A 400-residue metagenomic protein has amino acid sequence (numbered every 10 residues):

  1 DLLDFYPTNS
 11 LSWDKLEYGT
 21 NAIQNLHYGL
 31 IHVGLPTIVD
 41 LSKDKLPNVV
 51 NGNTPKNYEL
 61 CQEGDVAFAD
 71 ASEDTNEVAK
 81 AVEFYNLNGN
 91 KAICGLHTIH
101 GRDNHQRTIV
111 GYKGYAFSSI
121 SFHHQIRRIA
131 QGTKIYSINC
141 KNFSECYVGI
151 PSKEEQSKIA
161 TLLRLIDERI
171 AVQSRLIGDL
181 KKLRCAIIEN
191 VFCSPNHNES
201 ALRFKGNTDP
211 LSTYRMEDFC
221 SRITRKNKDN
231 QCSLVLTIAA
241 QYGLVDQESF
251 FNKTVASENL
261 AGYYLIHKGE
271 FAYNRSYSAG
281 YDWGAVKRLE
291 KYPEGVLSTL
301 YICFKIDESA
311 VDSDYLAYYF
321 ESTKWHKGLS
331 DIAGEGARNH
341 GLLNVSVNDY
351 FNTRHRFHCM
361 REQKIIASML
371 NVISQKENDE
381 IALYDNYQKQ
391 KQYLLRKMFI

Functional and structural regions predicted by a protein language model:
D1-K15, E145, R203-K228: Non-catalytic DNA-recognition/assembly elements of restriction-modification systems
L3, F117, V191, F219-C220 (+3 more regions): Hydrophobic aliphatic residues
L3, W13-G52, Q62, Y85-L87 (+2 more regions): DNA target-recognition patches
S12, G52-P55, G132, T254-L260 (+3 more regions): Short, solvent-exposed loop/turn positions at domain surfaces that link secondary-structure elements or cap domain
W13, K91-I99, T108, H123 (+3 more regions): A short glycine-rich beta-alpha junction/loop motif
H27, I38, N48-S118, G262-W325 (+2 more regions): A short beta-sheet element
N142, G149-S212, R356-I400: Amphipathic alpha-helical coiled-coil/heptad-repeat segments
